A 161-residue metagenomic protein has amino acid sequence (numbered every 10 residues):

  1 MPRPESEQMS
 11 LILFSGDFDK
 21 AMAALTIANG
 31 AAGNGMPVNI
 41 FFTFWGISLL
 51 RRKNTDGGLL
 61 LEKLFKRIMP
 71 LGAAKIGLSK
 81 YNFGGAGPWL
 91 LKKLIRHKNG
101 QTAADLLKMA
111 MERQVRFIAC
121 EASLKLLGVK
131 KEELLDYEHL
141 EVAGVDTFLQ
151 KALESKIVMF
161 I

Functional and structural regions predicted by a protein language model:
M1-M9, S48: Secretory/periplasmic and organellar redox-cofactor proteins
L11-A21, L50-R51, K93-K98: Short, glycine-rich nucleotide/cofactor-binding loops
M22-G35, I40: Histidine-anchored nucleotide/phosphate-binding helix
V38-F44, I118-E121: Short internal beta-strands
L50-L60: Glycine-rich loop at the start of a catalytic domain that most often binds anionic cofactors/ligands
G58-L91, I95, N99: A glycine-rich helix N-cap at a beta->alpha junction
I95-K98, A119, E132-I161: Glycine-rich, aromatic-bearing surface loops/beta-hairpins
A104-I118, L135, D146: A short aromatic-anchored loop/beta-hairpin motif
